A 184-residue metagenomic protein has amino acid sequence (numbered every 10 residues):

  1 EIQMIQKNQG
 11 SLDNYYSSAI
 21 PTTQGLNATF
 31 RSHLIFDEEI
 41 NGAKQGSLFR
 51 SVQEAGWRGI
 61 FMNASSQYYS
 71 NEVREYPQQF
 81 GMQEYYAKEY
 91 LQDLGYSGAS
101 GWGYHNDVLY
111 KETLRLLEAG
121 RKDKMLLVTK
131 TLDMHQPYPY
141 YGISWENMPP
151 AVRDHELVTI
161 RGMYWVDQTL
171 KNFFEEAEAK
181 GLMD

Functional and structural regions predicted by a protein language model:
E1-D184: Solvent-exposed soluble domains appended to multi-pass membrane proteins
